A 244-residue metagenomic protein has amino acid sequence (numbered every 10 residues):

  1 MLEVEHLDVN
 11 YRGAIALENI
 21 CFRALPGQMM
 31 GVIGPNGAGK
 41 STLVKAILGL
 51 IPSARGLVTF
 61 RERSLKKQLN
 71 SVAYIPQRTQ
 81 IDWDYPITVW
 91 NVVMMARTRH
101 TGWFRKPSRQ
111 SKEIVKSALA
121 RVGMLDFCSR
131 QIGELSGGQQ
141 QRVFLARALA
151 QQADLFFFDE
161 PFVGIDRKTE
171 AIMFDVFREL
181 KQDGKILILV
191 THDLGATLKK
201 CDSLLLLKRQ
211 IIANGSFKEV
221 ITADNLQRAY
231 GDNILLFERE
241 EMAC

Functional and structural regions predicted by a protein language model:
S53-V72: Conserved ABC transporter NBD signature motif
S64, R209-E219: Conserved switch/coupling elements of ABC/ABC-like ATPase nucleotide-binding domains
S108-F127: Conserved ABC ATPase "signature" region
Q131-L135, Q139: Conserved ABC ATPase signature
F156-D159: Catalytic Walker B motif of ABC-type/P-loop ATPase nucleotide-binding domains
R167-T169: Helix N-cap at the start of a conserved alpha-helix in ABC-type nucleotide-binding domains
T191-H192: H-loop/switch region of ABC-family ATPase nucleotide-binding domains
